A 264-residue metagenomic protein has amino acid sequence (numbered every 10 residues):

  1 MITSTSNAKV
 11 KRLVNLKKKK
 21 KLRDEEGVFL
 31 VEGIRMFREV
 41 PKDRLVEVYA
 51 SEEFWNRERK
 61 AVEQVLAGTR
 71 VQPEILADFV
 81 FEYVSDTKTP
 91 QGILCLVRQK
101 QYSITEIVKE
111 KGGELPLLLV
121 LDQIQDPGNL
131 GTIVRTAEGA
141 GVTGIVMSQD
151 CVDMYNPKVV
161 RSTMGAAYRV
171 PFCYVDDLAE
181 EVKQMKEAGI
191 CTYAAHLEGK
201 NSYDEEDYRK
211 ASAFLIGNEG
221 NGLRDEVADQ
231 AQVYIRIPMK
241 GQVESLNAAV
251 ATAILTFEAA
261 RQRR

Functional and structural regions predicted by a protein language model:
M1-K88: N-terminal positively charged helical leader segments and presequences
G33, Q125-T132, L246-A251: Amphipathic alpha-helical repeat scaffolds
E53, D150-C151, G220: Short, ordered loop/turn segments at secondary-structure junctions
G68, E106-G199: RNA substrate-binding interface of SAM-dependent RNA methyltransferases
V80-Q125: Hydrophobic alpha-helical segments and helix pairs
T136-A140, M154, V159-A167, D225-R264: Structured adenosyl-cofactor binding patch, chiefly the S-adenosyl-L-methionine
Y193-V243, N247: Active-site/ligand-binding-proximal alpha/beta "capping" segment
